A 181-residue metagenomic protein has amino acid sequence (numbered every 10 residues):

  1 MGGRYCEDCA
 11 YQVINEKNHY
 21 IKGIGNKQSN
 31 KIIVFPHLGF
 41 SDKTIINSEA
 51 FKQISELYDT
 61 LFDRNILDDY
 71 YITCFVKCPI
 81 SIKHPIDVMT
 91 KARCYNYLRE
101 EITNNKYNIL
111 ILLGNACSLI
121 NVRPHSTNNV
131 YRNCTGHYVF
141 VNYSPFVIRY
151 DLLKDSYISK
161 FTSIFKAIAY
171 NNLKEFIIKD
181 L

Functional and structural regions predicted by a protein language model:
M1-L181: A polyanion-binding, active-site-adjacent surface
